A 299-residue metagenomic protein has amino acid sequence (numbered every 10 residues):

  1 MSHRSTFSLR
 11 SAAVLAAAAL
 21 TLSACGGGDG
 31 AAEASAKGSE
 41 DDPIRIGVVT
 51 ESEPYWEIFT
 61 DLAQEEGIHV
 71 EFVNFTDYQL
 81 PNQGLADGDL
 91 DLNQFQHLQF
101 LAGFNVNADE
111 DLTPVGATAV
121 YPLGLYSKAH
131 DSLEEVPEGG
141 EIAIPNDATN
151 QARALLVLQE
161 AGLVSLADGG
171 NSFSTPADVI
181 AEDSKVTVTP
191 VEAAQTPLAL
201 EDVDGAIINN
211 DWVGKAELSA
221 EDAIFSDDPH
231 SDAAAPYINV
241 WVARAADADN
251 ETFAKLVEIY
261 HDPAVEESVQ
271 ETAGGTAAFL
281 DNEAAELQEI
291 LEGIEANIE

Functional and structural regions predicted by a protein language model:
A17-A24: C-terminal motif of bacterial Sec signal peptides marking the signal peptidase cleavage site
G26-D29: Bacterial signal peptide processing site
G38-E51, I68-N74, G140-I142: Short, well-ordered beta-strand elements
D41-I44, E51-Y55, V203, E217 (+1 more regions): An extracytoplasmic/periplasmic, membrane-proximal ligand-sensing/linker region
F72-Q83, N171-L198: Short helix-initiation/N-cap motifs at beta->coil->alpha
G103-V115, H130, D202, I207 (+1 more regions): Ligand-binding "clamshell"
V115-S165: A conserved helix-loop-strand patch within extracytoplasmic ligand-binding domains of the periplasmic binding
P122-L133, Y237-K255: A bilobed periplasmic-binding-protein/Venus flytrap-type ligand-binding module shared by bacterial periplasmic
